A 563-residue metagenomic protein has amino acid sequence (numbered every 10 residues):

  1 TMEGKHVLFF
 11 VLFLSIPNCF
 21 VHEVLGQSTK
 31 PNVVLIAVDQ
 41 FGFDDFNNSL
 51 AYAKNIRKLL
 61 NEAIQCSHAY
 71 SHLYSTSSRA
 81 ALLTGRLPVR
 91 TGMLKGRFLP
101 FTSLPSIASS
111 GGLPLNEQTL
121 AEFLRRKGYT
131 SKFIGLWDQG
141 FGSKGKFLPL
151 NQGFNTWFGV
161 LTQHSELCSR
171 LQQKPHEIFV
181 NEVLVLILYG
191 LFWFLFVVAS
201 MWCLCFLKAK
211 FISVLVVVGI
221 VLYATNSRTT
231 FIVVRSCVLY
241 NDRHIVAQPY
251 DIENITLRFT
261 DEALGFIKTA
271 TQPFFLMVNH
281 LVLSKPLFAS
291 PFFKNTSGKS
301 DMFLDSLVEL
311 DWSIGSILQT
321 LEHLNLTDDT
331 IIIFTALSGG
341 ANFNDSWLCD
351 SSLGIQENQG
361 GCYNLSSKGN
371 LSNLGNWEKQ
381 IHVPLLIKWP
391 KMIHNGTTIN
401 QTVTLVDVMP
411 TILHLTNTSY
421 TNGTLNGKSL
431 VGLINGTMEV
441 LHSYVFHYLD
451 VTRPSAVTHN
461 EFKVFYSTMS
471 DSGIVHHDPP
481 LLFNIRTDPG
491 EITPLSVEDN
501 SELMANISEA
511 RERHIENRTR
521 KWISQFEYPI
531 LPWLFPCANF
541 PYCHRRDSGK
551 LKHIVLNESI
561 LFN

Functional and structural regions predicted by a protein language model:
V24-P31, V38, G42-F43, Q65 (+8 more regions): Long, internal low-complexity/basic segments
S28-T29, N48-A53, Y70-Y74, I107-Q118 (+8 more regions): A short beta-strand-to-alpha-helix junction
I36, F43-Y129, S143-K144, Q152-T156 (+1 more regions): Active-site segment of extracytoplasmic enzymes that catalyze sulfate/phosphate-ester chemistry
N47-Y52, Q65-R86, F133-F147, V160-Q163 (+5 more regions): Short, solvent-exposed turn/loop segments enriched in Gly/Ser/Thr/Pro and often Arg
K144-G153, P286-F288, N295-K299, Q319-M392: Histidine-centered active-site microenvironments of extracellular/periplasmic hydrolases and transferases
T156, V160-L184, N342, D350-E378 (+3 more regions): C-terminal cap/loop subdomain of S1 sulfatases and analogous C-terminal strand-loop tails that border
Q172, V218-I220, T225-V246, A263-D305 (+2 more regions): Active-site His/acidic residue clusters
E177-F231: Transmembrane alpha-helices
